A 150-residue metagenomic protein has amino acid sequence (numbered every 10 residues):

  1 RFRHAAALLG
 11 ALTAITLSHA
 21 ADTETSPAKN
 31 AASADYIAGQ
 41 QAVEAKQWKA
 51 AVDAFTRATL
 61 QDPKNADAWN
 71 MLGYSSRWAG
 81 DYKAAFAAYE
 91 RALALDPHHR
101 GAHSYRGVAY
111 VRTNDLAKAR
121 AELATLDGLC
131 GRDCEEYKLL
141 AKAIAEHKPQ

Functional and structural regions predicted by a protein language model:
N30-Q61: Alpha-helical segment of the N-proximal tetratricopeptide repeat
A32, A66-D67, R100-G101, D133-C134: Helix-start (N-cap) detector for alpha-helical repeat units in TPR-like alpha-solenoids, especially tetratricopeptide
Q61, L95, G128-R132: Structural marker of alpha-solenoid helical repeat scaffolds
M71, Y105, L139-A143: Canonical tetratricopeptide repeat
